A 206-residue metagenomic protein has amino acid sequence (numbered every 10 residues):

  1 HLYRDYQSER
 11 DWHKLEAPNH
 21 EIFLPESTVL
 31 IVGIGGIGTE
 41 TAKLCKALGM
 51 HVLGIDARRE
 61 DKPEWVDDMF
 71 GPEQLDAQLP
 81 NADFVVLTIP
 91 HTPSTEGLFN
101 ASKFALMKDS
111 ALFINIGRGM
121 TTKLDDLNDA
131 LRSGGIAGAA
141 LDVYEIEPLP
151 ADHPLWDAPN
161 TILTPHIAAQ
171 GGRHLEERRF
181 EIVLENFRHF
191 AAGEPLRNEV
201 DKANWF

Functional and structural regions predicted by a protein language model:
H1-L2, S27, K46-M50, E181-E194: Oxidoreductase and adenylate-handling cofactor-binding alpha/beta cores
H1-T28: Phosphate-binding beta-alpha-beta segment of Rossmann-like dinucleotide-binding domains, i.e., the NAD(P)
E21-P25, K46, A105, L155: Short, flexible hinge/linker loops that cap or flank conserved catalytic cores
I34-G35: Glycine-rich Rossmann-fold phosphate-binding loop(s) that bind the pyrophosphate of adenine dinucleotide cofactors
G38-T39: N-terminal Rossmann-fold NAD(P) dinucleotide-binding loop
V52-G54: Short beta-strand "acidic-cap" motif of Rossmann-like dinucleotide-binding folds
R59-P154: Rossmann-like adenosine-cofactor binding region
S110-L112, I116-F206: Rossmann-like dinucleotide-binding domain for NAD(H)/NADP(H)
